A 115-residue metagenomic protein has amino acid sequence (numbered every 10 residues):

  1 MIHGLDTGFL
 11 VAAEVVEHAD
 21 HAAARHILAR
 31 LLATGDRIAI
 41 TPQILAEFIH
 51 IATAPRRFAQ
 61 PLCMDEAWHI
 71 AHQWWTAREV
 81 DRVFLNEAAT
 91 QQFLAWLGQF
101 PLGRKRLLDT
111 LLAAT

Functional and structural regions predicted by a protein language model:
M1-I2, F9-V11, P42-L45, W74-W75 (+1 more regions): A broad, low-specificity signal for short, low-complexity segments enriched in glycine/proline and polar/charged
M1-I40, P55-H69: Short, well-structured N-terminal submotif of metal-dependent ribonuclease cores
R25, W68, H72, T90-L94: Generic detector of well-ordered alpha-helical segments enriched in charged/polar residues, highlighting helical
L28, A71-H72, A113-A114: Short glycine-/small-residue-rich flexible loop motifs, especially phosphate/cofactor-binding loops
R30-T34, A54-F58, T76, V80 (+1 more regions): General structural signal for alpha-helix termini and helix-helix connectors
I40-A46, L107, L111: Aromatic- and histidine-enriched alpha-helix N-cap/loop-to-helix transition segments that scaffold the rims
A77-T115: Active-site neighborhoods of divalent-metal-dependent phosphate/nucleic-acid chemistry enzymes
